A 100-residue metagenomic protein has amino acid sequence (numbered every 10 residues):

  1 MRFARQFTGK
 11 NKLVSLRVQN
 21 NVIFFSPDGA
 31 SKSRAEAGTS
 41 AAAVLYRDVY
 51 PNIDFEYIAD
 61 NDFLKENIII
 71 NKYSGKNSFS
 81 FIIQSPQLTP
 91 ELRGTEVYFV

Functional and structural regions predicted by a protein language model:
M1-V100: Residues that cap or anchor secondary-structure elements
